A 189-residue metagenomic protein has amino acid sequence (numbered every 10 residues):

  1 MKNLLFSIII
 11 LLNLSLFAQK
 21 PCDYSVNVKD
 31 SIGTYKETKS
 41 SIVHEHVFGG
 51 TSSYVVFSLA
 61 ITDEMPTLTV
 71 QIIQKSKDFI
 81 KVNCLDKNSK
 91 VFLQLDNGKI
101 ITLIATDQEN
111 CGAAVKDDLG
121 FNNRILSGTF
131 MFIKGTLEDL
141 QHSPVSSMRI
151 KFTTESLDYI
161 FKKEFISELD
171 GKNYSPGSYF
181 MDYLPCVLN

Functional and structural regions predicted by a protein language model:
M1-Y24: Bacterial Sec-dependent N-terminal signal peptides
F17-L59, K75-K77, L188-N189: Sec-dependent signal peptide cleavage junction
V28-T34, Q94, L119-F121: Extracellular/mature segments of secreted proteins
S58-M65, I80-V82, D117-L119: Short, solvent-exposed beta-strand/turn "edge" segments of beta-rich domains on protein surfaces
Q71-V82, T136: Short amphipathic, basic-aromatic surface patches that mediate peripheral association with negatively charged
K81-S89: Short coil-to-beta strand junction motifs in C2/discoidin
S89-Q94, M148-I150: Short conserved beta-strand and strand-loop elements enriched in small hydrophobics with frequent Asp/Gly
K99, A105-N189: Internal interaction segment
